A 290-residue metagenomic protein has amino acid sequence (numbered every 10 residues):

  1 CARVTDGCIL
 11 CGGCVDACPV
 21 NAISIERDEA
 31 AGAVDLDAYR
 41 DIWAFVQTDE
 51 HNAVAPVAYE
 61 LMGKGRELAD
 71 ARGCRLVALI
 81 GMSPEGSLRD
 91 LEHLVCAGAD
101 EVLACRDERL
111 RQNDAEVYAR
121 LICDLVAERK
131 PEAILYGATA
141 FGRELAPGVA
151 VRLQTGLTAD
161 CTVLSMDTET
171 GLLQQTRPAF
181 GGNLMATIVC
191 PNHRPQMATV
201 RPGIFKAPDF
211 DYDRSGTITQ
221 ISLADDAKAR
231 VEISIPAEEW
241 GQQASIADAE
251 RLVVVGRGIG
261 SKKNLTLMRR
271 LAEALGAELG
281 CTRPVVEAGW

Functional and structural regions predicted by a protein language model:
C1-W290: N-terminal glycine-rich FAD/FM-binding segment characteristic of electron-transfer flavoproteins
